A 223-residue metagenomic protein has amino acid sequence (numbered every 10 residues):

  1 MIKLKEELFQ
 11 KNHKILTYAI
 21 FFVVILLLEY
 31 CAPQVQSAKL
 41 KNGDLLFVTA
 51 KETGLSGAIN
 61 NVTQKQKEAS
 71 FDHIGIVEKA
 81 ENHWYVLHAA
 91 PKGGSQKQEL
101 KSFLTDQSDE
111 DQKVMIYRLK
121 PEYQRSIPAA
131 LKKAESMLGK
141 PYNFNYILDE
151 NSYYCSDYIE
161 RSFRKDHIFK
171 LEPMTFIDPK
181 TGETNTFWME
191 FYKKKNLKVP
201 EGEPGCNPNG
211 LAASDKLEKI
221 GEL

Functional and structural regions predicted by a protein language model:
E6-A19: N-terminal Sec-pathway targeting helices
K51-R118, Y142-E150: Glycine-rich catalytic cores of cysteine/serine-nucleophile enzymes that process amide/ester linkages in cell-envelope
D111-T175: Active-site nucleophile-His-acid catalytic modules used for acyl/amide transfer and hydrolysis across diverse enzymes
Y146, E150-L223: Activation targets extended, charge/polar-rich intrinsically disordered C-terminal tails
